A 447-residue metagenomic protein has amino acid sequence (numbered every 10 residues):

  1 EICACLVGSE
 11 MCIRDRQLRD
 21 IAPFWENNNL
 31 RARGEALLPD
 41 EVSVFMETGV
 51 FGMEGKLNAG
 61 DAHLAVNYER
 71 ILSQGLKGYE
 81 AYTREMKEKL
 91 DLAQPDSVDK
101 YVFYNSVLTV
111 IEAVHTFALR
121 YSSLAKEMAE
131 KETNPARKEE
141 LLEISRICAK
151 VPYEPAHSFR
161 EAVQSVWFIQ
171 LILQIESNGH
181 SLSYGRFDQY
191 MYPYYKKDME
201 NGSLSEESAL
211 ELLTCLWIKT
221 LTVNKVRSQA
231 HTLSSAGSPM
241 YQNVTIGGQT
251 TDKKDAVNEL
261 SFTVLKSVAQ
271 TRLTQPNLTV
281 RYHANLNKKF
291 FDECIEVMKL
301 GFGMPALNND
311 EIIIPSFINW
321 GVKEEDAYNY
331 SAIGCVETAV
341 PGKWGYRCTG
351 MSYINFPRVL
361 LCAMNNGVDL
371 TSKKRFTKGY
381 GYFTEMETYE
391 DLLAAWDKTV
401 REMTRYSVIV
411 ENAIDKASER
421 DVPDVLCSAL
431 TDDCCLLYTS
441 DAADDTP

Functional and structural regions predicted by a protein language model:
I2-G8, I13, Y438, D445-P447: Single conserved hydrophobic/aromatic residue that forms the stacking wall/gate of nucleotide- or nucleobase-binding
I13-L119, S123, T133-A136, T271-R272 (+1 more regions): Structured mid-domain segments that build the active-site/substrate or prosthetic-cofactor binding neighborhood
L92-R227, T232-S234: Structured, charged N-terminal subsegments at the starts of enzyme catalytic cores and at intra-chain domain/subunit
V114-Y121, N134, F159-V166, L182-M191 (+7 more regions): Long, contiguous hydrophobic alpha-helical segments, chiefly transmembrane helices and signal peptides
M128, V151, I169, K197-N201 (+5 more regions): Change "in soluble alpha/beta enzymes" to "in soluble alpha/beta proteins
A136, H157-R160, N178-R186, E200 (+10 more regions): Alpha-helix capping and helix-loop boundary segments enriched in small/acidic/polar residues
D188, K197-N224, A236-K288, S440: Ordered core of a single globular domain
Y190-P193, P239-V244, Y380-E387, C435: Short acidic (Asp/Glu) and glycine-rich catalytic loops that position anionic groups and cofactors
